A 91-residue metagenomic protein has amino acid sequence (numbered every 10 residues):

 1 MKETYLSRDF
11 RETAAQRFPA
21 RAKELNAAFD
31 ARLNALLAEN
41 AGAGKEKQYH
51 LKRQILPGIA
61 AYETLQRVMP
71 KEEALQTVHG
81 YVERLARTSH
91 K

Functional and structural regions predicted by a protein language model:
M1-K2, K47: Generic hydrophobic, helix-prone segments enriched in Leu/Val/Ile
T4-G42: N-terminal acidic leader/helix
L25, F29-R32, L36, G58-A61 (+2 more regions): Amphipathic alpha-helices that form helix-helix packing interfaces
L37, A41-Q48, R67-V68: Charged, low-complexity interaction regions
Y49-G80, A86: Short, charge-rich amphipathic interface segments used for partner binding and complex assembly
L85-K91: Domain-scale macromolecular recognition modules
